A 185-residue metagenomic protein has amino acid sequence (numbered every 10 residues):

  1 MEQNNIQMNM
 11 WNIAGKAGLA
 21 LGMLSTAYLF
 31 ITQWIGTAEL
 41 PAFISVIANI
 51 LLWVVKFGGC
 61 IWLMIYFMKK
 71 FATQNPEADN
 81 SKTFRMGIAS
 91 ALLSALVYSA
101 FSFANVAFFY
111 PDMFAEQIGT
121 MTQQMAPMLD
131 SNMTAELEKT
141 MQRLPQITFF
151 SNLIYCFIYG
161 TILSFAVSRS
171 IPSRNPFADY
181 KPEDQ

Functional and structural regions predicted by a protein language model:
M1-I6, P172-Q185: Short, charged juxtamembrane terminal tails flanking transmembrane helices
M1-M68: Transmembrane alpha-helical insertion/packing segments
N12-A20, R85-V97: Alpha-helical transmembrane segments of multi-pass membrane proteins
L51-G58, N105, F149-F157: Hydrophobic alpha-helical transmembrane segments of multi-pass membrane proteins
L63-F67, P145-P176: Transmembrane alpha-helical segments in integral membrane proteins
M64-K82: Membrane-helix interface/capping segments
A100-M128: Functional transmembrane-helix hotspots
T122-L144: Short membrane-interface loop/juxtamembrane segments of multi-pass integral membrane proteins
